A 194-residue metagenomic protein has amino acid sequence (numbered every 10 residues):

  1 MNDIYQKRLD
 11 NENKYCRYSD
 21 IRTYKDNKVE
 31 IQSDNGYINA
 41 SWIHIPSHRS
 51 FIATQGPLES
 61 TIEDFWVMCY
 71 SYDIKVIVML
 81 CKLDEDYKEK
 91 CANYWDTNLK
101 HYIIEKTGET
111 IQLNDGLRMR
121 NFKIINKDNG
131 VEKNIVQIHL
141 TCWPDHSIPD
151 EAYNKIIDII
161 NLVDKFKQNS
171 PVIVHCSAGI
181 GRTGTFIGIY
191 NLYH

Functional and structural regions predicted by a protein language model:
M1-H194: Cys-based phosphatases of the PTP/DUSP/CDC25 superfamily and their flanking regulatory architecture
